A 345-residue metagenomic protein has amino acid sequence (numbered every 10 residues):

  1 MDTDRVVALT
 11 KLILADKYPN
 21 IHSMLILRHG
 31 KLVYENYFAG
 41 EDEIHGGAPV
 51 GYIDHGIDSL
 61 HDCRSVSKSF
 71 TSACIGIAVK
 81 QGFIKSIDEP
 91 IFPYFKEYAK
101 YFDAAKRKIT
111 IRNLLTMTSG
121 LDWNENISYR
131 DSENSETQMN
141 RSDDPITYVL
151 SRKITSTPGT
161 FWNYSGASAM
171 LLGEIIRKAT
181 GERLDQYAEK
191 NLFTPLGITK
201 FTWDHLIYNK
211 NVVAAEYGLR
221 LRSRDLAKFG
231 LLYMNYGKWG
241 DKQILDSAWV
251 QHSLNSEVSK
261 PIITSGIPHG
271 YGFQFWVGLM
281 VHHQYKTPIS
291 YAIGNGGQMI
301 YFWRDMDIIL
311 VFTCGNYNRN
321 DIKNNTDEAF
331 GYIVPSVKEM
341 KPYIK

Functional and structural regions predicted by a protein language model:
L12-G51, D307-V311: A short, well-structured edge-of-sheet supersecondary motif
G30, S59-I87, L114, L172-I176 (+1 more regions): Active-site SXXK
N36, H45-G51, F92-P93, R130-T157 (+1 more regions): Short, charged, amphipathic alpha-helices and their helix-cap/turn boundaries
E41-I57, R319-E328: A short, polar/charged loop-to-alpha-helix boundary motif
I57, D62, Q81-L121, S151-I154 (+2 more regions): Active-site helix/loop module of the DD-peptidase/beta-lactamase fold, centered on the serine-lysine SxxK catalytic
S168-I175, Y217-K238, Q298-G315: Active-site-proximal alpha-helical segments within enzyme catalytic domains
T199-W203, N255-V311: Active-site Gly/Thr loop motif
A292-K345: Structured C-terminal helix/loop/strand segments within mature extracytoplasmic catalytic/sensor domains
